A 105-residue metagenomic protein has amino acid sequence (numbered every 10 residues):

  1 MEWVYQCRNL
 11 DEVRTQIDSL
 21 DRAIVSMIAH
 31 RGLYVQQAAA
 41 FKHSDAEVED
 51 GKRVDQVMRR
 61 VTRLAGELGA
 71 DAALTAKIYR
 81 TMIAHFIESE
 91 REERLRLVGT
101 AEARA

Functional and structural regions predicted by a protein language model:
M1-A105: Domain-level signature for soluble enzymes in the chorismate/prephenate branch of the shikimate pathway
